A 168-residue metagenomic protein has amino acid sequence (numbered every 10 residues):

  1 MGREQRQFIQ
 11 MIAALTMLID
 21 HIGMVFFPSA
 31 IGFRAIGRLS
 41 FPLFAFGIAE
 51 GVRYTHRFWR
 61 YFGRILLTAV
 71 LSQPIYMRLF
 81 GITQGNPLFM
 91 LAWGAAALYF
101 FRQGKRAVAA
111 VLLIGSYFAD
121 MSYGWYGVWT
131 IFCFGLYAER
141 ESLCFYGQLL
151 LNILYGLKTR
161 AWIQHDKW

Functional and structural regions predicted by a protein language model:
M1-W168: Alpha-helical transmembrane segments and their immediate juxtamembrane cytosolic regions
